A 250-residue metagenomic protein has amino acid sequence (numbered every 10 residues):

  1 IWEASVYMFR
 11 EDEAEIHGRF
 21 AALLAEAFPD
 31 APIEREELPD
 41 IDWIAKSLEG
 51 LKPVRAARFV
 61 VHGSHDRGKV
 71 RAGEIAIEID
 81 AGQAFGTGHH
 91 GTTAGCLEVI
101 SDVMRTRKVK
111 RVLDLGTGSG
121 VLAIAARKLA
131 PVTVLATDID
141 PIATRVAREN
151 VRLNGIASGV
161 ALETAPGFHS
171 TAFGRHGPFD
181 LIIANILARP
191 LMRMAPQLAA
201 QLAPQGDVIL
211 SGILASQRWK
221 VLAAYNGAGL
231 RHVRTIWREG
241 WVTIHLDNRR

Functional and structural regions predicted by a protein language model:
I1-R71: N-terminal auxiliary segments of SAM/dcSAM-dependent transferases
W2-A4, I75, V242-I244: Short beta-strand micro-motifs in enzyme catalytic cores
P32-E34, V60, T133, G159-A161 (+1 more regions): Conserved beta-strand segments of alpha/beta enzyme cores
V60, E78-D80, L187, I209: Conserved beta-strand segments that form the floor/walls of ligand-binding pockets within enzyme and binding domains
R71-A81: A short, charged helix-loop
Q83, T87-S170: Conserved SAM/SAH cofactor-binding pocket of Class I
T106, I139-N248: S-adenosylmethionine
